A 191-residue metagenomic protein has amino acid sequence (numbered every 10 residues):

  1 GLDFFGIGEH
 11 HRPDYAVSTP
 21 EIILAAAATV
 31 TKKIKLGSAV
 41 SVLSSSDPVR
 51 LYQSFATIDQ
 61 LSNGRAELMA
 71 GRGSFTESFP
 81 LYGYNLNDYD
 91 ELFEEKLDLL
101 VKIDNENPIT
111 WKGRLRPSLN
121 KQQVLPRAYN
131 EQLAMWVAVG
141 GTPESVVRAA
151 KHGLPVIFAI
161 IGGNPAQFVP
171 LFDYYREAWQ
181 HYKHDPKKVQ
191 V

Functional and structural regions predicted by a protein language model:
G1-V191: N-terminal glycine-rich cofactor-binding segment that shapes the pocket for flavin-like pterin cofactors
